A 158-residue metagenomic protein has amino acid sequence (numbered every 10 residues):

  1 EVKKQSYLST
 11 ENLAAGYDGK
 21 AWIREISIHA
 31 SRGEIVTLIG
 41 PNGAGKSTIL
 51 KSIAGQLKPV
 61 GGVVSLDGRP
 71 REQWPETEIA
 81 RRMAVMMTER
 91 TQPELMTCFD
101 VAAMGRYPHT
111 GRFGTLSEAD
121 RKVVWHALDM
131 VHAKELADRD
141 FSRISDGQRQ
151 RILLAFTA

Functional and structural regions predicted by a protein language model:
I39-P41: The feature captures the beta-strand-to-loop junction immediately N-terminal to the Walker
A54: Helix-to-loop junction immediately C-terminal to a conserved catalytic motif
G62-P70, I79: Conserved ABC transporter NBD signature motif
A103, E118-L136: Conserved ABC ATPase "signature" region
G114-L116, D140-I144, Q148: Conserved ABC ATPase signature
L154: Hydrophobic anchor residue at the start of the ABC signature
